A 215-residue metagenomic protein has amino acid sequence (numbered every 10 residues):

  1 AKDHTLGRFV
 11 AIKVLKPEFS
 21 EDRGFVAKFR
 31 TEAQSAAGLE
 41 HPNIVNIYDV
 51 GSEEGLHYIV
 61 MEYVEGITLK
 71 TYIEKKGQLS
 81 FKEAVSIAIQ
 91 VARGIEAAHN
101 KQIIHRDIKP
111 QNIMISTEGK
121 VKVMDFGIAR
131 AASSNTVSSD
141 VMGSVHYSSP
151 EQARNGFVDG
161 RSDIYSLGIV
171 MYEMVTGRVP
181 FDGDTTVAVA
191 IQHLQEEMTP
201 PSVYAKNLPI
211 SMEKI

Functional and structural regions predicted by a protein language model:
K16-G38: AlphaC helix of the eukaryotic protein kinase fold
T31, E40-N43, L56, V141 (+1 more regions): Flexible N-lobe loop architecture of eukaryotic-like protein kinase catalytic domains
V50: Activation-segment/catalytic-loop signature of the eukaryotic protein kinase fold
E54-T68, Y72: Conserved short submotifs of the Hanks-type protein kinase catalytic core that shape the nucleotide-binding pocket
I87-A88: Activation segment signature within eukaryotic-like protein kinase domains
V91-I103: Protein kinase catalytic-loop region centered on the HRD/HxD motif
H146-I215: C-terminal lobe helix-coil module of Hanks-type protein kinase domains
